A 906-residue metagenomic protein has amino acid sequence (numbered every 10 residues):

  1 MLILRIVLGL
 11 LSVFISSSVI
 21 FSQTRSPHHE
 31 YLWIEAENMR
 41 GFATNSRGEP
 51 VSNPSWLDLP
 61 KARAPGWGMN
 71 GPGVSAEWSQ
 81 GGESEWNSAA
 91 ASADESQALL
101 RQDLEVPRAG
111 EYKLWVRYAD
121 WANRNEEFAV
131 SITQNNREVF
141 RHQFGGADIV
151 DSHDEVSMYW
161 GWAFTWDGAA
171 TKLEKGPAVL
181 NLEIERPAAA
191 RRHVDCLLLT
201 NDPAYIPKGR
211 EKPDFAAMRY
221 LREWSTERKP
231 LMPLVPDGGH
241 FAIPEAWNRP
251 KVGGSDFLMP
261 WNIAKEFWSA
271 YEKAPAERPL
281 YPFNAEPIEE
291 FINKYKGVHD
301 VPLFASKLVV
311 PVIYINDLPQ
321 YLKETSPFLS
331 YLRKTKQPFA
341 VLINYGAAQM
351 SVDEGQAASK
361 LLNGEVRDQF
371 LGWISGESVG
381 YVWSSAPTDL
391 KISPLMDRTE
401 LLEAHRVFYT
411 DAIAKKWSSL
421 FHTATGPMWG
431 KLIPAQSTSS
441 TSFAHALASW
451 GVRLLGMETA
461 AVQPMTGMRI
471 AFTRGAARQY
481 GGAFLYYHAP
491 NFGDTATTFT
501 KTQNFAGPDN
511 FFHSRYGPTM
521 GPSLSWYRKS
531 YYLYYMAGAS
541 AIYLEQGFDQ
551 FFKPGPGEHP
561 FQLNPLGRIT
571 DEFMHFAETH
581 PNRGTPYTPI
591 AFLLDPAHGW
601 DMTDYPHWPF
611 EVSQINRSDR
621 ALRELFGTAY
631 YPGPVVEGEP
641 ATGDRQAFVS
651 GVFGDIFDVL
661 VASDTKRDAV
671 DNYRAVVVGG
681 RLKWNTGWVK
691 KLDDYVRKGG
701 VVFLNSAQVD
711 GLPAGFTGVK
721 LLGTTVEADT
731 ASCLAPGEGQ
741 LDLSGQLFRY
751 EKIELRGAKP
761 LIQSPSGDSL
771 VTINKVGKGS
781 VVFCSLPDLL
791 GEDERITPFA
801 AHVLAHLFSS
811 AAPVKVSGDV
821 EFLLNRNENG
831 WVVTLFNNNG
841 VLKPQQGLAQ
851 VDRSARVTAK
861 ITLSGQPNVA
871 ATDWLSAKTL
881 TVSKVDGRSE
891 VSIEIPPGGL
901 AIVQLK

Functional and structural regions predicted by a protein language model:
R5-S17: Bacterial N-terminal signal peptides
V19-F21: Sec/Tat signal peptide C-region and signal peptidase I cleavage site
Q23-P230: Extracytoplasmic
Q97, A109, K175-G176, S351 (+3 more regions): Solvent-exposed, conformationally flexible loop/turn segments
V106, Y118-D120, I184-R186, F548 (+5 more regions): Short beta-strand segments enriched in hydrophobic/aromatic residues within well-folded beta-rich domains
K229-M232, I243-D256, P260-E277, P565-Y673: Aromatic-Pro/Gly-enriched surface loop or interdomain linker that acts as a lid/target-recognition segment
D237-P244, N248-F548, G654-T665: Catalytic-core regions of glycoside hydrolase
D668-D671, G679-K906: A conserved amphipathic helix/loop scaffold that creates a polar/acidic microenvironment used either to coordinate
